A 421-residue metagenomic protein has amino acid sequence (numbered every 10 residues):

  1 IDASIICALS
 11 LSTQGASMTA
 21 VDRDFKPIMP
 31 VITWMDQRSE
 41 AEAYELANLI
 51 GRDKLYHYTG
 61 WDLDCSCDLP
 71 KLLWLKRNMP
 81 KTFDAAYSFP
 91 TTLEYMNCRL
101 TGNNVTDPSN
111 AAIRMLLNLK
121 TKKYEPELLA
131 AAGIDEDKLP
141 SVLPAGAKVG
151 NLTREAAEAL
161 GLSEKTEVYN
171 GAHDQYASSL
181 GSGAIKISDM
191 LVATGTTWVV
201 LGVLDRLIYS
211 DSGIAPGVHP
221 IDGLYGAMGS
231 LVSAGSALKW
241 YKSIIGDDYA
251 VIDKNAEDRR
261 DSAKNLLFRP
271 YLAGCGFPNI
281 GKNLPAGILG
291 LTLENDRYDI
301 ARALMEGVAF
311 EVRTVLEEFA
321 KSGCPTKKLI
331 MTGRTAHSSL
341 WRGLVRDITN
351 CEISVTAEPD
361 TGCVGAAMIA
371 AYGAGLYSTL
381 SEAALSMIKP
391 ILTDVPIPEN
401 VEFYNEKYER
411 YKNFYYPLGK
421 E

Functional and structural regions predicted by a protein language model:
I1-W34, D62-S66, L93, N97-N118 (+1 more regions): Short beta-strand-loop/turn "lid" adjacent to the catalytic site in phosphate-handling enzymes
A3, E40, A47-G60, D64 (+6 more regions): Active-site core segments that coordinate phosphate-bearing ligands/cofactors across diverse enzyme families
D137-L139: A conserved beta-strand/loop element that lines the FAD pocket in flavoprotein oxidoreductases
